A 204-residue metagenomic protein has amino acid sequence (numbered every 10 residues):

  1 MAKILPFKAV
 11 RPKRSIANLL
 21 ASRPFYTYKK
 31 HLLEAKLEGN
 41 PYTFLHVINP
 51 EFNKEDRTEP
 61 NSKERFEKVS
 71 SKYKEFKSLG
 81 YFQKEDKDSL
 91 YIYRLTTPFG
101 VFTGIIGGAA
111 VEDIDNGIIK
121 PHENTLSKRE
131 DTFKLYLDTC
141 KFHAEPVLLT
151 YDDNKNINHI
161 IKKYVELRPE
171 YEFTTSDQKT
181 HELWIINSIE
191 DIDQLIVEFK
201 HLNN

Functional and structural regions predicted by a protein language model:
M1-N203: A cross-family signal for N-terminal binding/gating loops and helix N-caps that shape access to the active site
